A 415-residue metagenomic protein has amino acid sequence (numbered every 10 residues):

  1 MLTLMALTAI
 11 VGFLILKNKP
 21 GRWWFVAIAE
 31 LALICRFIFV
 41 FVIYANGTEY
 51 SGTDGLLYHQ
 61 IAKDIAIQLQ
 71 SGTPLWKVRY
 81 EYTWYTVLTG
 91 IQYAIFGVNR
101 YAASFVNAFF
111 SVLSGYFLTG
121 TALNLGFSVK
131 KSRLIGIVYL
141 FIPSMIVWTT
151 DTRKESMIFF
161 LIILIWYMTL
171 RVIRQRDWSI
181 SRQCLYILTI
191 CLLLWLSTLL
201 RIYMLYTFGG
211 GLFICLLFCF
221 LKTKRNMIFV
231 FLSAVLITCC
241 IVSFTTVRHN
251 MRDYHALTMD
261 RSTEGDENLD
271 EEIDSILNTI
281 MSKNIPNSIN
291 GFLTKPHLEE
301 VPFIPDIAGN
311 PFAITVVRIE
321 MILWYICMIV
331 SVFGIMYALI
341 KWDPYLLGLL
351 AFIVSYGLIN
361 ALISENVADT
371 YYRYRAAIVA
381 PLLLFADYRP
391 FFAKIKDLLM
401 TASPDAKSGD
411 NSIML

Functional and structural regions predicted by a protein language model:
T8-F13, H297, F303-D306, N310-D343: Hydrophobic, aromatic-rich transmembrane alpha-helices and their immediate juxtamembrane boundary segments
V11-K17, F105-G126, I329-F333: Transmembrane-helix motifs of polytopic, lipid-linked glycan transferases
N18-K19, N124, Q175-L185, T223-M227 (+2 more regions): Membrane-interface helix-loop-helix junctions at transmembrane boundaries of multi-pass membrane enzymes, predominantly
N46-I61, G72-L88, G97-V98, E300 (+1 more regions): Extracytoplasmic catalytic/substrate-binding loops of multi-pass membrane glycan-assembly enzymes
T83, V87, F96-L113, V317-M321: Loop-to-helix entry region of an early transmembrane alpha helix in multi-pass inner-membrane enzymes
L118-F141: Transmembrane-helix signature of polytopic, membrane-embedded enzymes that assemble or transfer cell-envelope glycans
T150-S156: Short acidic/glycine- and proline-prone juxtamembrane loop motifs at membrane-interface regions of multi-pass membrane
W195-M321: Alpha-helical transmembrane segments and terminal signal-anchor/GPI-anchor hydrophobic tails, characterized by long
